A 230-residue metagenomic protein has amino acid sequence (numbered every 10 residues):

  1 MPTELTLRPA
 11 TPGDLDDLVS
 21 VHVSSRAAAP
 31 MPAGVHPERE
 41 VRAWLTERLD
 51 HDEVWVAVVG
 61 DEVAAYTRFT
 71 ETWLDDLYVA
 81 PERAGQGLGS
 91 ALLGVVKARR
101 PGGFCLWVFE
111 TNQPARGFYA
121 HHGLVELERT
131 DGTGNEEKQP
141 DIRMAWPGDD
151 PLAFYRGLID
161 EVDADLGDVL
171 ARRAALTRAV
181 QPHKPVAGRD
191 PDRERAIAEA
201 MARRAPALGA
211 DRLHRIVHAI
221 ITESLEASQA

Functional and structural regions predicted by a protein language model:
M1-G13, I142, G148: Conserved N-terminal entry element of GNAT/NAT acetyltransferase domains
L15, V19-T46: Conserved GNAT-fold acetyl-CoA-binding loop/helix
V56, E62-Y78: Conserved beta-strand in the GNAT
L74-A84, V108-F109: A short, internal acetyl-CoA/4′-phosphopantetheine-binding micro-motif in the GNAT/acyltransferase core
R83, G87-V95: Conserved acetyl-CoA pyrophosphate-binding loop and the N-cap/start of the following alpha-helix in GNAT-like
R99-T111: Conserved GNAT acetyl-CoA-binding A-motif
C105-V108, V125-R143: Conserved catalytic-core motifs of GNAT/GCN5-like acyltransferases
D150-A230: Domain-level signature for soluble enzymes in the chorismate/prephenate branch of the shikimate pathway
